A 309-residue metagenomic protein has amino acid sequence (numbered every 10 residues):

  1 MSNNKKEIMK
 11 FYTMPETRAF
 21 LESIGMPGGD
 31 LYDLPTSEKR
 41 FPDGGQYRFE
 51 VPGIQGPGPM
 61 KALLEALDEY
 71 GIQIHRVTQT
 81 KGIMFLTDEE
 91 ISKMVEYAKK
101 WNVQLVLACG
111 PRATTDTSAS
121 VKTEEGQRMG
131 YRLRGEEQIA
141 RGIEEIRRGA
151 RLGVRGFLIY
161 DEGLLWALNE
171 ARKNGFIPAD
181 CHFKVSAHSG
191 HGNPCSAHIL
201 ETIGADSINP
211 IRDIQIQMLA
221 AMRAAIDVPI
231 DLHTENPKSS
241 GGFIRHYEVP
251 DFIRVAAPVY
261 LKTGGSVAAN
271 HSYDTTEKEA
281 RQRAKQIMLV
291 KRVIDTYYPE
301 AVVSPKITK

Functional and structural regions predicted by a protein language model:
S2-V154, I159-H191, N209, I216-K309: Active-site pocket-lining/capping segments in soluble small-molecule metabolic enzymes
G192-S196: Short, glycine/polar-rich helix-capping loops at beta-to-alpha or helix-loop-helix junctions that flank or form
H198-E201: Acidic/histidine-rich catalytic cores of soluble enzymes
I203-D206: Hydrophobic, aromatic-enriched interface-forming segments
